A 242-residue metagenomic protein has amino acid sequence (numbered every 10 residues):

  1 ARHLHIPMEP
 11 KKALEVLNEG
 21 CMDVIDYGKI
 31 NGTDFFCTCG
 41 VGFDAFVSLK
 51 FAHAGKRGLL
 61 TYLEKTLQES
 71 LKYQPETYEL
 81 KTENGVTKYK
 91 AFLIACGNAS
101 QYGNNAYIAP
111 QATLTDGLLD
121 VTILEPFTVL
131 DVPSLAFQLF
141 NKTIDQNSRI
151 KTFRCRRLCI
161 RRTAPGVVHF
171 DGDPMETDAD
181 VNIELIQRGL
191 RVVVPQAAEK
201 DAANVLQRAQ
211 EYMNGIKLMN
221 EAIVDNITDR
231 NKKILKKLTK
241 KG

Functional and structural regions predicted by a protein language model:
A1-F92: Catalytic core of DAGKc-family lipid kinases
G28, V47, I94, V121 (+2 more regions): A residue-level signal for conserved active-site and pocket-lining positions in enzyme catalytic cores
G40, D44, A95-A109, P174: Glycine-rich phosphate/pyrophosphate-binding beta-alpha loops
D44-V47, K88-K90, Y102-N105, V129-V132 (+1 more regions): Short acidic/glycine-rich loop or secondary-structure boundary segments that cap or lie
H53-T61, P110-D131: Gly/Ser/Thr-rich active-site loops/lids in small-molecule metabolic enzymes that frequently grip phosphoryl groups
Q74-E76, K90-F92, T115-D120, R154-L158: A generic structural signal for short beta-strands and their flanking turns/coil linkers
T82-N84, T113, I123-G242: ATP/nucleoside-binding phosphotransfer catalytic cores, i.e., glycine-rich phosphate-binding loops
